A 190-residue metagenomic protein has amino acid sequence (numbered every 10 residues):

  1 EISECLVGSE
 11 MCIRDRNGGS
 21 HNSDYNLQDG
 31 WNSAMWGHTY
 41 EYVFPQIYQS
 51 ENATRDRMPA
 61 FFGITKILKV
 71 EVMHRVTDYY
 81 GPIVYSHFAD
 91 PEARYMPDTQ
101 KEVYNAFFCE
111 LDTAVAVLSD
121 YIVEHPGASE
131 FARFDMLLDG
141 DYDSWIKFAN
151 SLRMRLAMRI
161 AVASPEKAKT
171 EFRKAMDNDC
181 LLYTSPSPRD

Functional and structural regions predicted by a protein language model:
E1-G8, S187-D190: Positively charged, low-complexity/disordered segments
R14-S185, R189: Structured, solvent-exposed acidic/aromatic patches
